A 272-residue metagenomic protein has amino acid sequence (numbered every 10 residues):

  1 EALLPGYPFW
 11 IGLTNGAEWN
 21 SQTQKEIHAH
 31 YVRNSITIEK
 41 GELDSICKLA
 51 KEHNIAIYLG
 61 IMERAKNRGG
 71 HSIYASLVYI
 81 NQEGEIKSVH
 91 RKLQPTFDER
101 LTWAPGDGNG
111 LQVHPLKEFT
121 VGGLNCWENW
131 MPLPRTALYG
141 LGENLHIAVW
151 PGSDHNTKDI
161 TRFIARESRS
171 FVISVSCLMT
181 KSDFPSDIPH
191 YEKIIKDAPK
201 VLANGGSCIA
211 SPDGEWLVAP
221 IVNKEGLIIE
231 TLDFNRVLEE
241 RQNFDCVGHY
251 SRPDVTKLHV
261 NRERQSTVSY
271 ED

Functional and structural regions predicted by a protein language model:
E1-G16, A50, I57-Y58, E128 (+6 more regions): Active-site beta-strand/loop signature of hydrolases that rely on acidic residues for catalysis
L3, M62-E63, W130, P151-S153 (+3 more regions): Catalytic metal-binding/acid-base residues of hydrolase active sites
I11-I36: A charged helix-plus-loop insertion that forms the helical arch/lid used to bind and gate nucleic-acid substrates
L13-T14, I73-S76, T161-I164, D187-Y191: Short low-complexity, flexible loop/linker segments enriched in glycine and/or proline with clustered acidic
A29-E52, T157-D187: Short, compositionally biased leader-like segments
T37-K48, E52-I55, E63-N144, W150-F163 (+1 more regions): Active-site catalytic loop in hydrolytic enzyme cores
L59, A75-Y79, Q112, S207-I209 (+1 more regions): Short beta-strand scaffold segments in enzyme catalytic cores
C177-D272: C-terminal beta-strand edge segments of enzyme domains
